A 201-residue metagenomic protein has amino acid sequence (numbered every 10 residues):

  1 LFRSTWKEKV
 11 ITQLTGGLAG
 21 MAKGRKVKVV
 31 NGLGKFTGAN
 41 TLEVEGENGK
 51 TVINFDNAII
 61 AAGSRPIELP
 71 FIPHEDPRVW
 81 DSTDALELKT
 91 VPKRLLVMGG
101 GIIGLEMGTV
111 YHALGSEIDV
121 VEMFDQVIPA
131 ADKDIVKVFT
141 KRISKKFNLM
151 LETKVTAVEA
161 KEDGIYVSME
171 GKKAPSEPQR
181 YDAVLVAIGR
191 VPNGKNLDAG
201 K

Functional and structural regions predicted by a protein language model:
T5, I60-A61, V97, V186-A187: Redox-cofactor binding/interface segments in oxidoreductases and associated redox assembly factors
L14, L18-A22, V27-L33: Extended, small-residue-rich solenoid/repeat segments and analogous flexible loops that form exposed scaffolds
K28-N31, K35-G46, I53, G115-K201: A Rossmann-like FAD-binding core segment of flavoenzymes
G38-E68, E87: Glycine-rich active-site/cofactor-binding loop and its immediate structural neighborhood
D56, K93, D182: Conserved acidic residues
A62-S116, V121, L149, G200-K201: Glycine-rich dinucleotide-binding loop and its adjacent helix/turn
